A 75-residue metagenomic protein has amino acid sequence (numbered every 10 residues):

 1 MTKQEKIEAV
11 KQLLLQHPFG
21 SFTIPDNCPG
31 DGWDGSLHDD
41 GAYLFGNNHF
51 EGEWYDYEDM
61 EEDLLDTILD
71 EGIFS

Functional and structural regions predicted by a protein language model:
T2-P25: Negatively charged, low-complexity tracts enriched in Asp/Glu with abundant Ser/Thr
P18-S75: Acidic, low-complexity, intrinsically disordered interaction modules
